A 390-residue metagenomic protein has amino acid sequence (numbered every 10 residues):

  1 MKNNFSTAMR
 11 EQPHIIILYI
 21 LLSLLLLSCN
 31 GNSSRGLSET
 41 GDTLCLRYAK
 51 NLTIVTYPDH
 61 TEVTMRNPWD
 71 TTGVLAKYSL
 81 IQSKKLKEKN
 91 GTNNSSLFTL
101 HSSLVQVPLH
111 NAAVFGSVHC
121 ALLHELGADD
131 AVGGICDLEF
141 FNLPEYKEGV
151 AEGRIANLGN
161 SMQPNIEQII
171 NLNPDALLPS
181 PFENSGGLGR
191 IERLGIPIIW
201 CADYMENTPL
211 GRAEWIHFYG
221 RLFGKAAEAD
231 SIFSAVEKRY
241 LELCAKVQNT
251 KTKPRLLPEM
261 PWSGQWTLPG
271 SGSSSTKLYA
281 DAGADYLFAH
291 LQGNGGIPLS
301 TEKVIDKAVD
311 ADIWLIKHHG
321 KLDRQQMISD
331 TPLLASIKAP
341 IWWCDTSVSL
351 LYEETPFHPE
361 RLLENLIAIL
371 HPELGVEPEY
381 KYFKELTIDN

Functional and structural regions predicted by a protein language model:
M1-Q12: N-terminal secretory signal peptides that target proteins for export/translocation
T7, I16-I17, N90, N390: Composition-driven detection of intrinsically disordered, low-complexity segments
E11-Q12, L24, T92: N-terminal processing/targeting junctions
Q12-H14, Y19, H101: Low-complexity, intrinsically disordered or signal/transmembrane-proximal segments
I17-S28: Bacterial N-terminal signal peptides
C29-N390: N-terminal ligand-binding lobe of clamshell/alpha-beta domains
